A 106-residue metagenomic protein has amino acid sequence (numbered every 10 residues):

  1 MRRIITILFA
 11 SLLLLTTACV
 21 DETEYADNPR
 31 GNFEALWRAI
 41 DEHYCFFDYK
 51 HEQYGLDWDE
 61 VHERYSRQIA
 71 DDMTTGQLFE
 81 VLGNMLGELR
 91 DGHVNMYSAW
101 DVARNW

Functional and structural regions predicted by a protein language model:
R2-I5, A18-W106: Flexible, low-complexity junctional segments that flank or bridge functional domains
I7-T16: Bacterial N-terminal signal peptides
